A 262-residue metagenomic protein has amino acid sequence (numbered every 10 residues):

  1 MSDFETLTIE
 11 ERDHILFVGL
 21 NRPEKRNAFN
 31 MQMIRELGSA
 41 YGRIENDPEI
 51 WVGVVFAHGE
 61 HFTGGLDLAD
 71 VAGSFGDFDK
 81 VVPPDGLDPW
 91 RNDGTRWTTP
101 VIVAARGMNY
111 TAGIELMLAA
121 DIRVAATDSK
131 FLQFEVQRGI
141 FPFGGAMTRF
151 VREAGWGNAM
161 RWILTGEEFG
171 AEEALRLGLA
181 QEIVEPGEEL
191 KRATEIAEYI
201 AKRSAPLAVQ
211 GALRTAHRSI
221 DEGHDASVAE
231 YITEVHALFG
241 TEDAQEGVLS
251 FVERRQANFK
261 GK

Functional and structural regions predicted by a protein language model:
M1-F4, L249-K262: Terminal low-complexity tails and localization/encapsulation signals of metabolic enzymes
M1-H58: Conserved CoA-thioester-binding segment of acyl-CoA-metabolizing enzymes
P23, V124-S129, A180-A229, E242 (+1 more regions): C-terminal long alpha-helix characteristic of the crotonase
I34-G38, G42-E45, L68-N109, T148: An acidic, glycine-rich surface segment that forms the CoA-thioester-binding/catalytic face of crotonase-fold enzymes
L68, M147, W156-A159, P206-A212 (+2 more regions): A general structural signal for well-ordered alpha-helical segments in protein cores
W90-T98, A104, Y110-I163, R192-I196: CoA-thioester-processing core
I122, R161, T165-E167, E173 (+2 more regions): Well-ordered beta-strand positions
